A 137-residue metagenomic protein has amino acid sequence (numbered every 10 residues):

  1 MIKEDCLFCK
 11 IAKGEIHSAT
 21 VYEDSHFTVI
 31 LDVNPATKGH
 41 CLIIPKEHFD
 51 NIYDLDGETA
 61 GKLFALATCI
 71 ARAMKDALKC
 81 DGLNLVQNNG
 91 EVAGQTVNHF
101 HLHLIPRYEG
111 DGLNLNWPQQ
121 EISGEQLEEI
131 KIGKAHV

Functional and structural regions predicted by a protein language model:
M1-V137: HIT superfamily nucleotide-processing domains
